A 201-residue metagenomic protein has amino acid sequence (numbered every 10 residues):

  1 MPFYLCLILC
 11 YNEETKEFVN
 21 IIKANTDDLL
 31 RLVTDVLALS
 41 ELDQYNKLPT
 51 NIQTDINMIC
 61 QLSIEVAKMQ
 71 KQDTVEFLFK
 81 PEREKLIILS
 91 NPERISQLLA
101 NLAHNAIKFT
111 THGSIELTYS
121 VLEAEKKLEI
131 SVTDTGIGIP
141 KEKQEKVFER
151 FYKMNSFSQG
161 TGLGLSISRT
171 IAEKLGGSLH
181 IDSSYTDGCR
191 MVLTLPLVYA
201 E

Functional and structural regions predicted by a protein language model:
A24-L29, G160: Short alpha-helical segment of the dimerization/phosphotransfer core of two-component systems
D28-L39, I59: Coiled-coil phosphoacceptor/dimerization helix of two-component systems
S40-N51: Helix-loop junction within the histidine kinase core
I52-Q53, T74-L86, L122: Conserved catalytic submotifs in the C-terminal HATPase_c
A106-I107: Short helix-loop "hinge" at the ATP-lid/N-box region of the Bergerat-fold HATPase_c
I139-F151: Short conserved segment of the HATPase_c
